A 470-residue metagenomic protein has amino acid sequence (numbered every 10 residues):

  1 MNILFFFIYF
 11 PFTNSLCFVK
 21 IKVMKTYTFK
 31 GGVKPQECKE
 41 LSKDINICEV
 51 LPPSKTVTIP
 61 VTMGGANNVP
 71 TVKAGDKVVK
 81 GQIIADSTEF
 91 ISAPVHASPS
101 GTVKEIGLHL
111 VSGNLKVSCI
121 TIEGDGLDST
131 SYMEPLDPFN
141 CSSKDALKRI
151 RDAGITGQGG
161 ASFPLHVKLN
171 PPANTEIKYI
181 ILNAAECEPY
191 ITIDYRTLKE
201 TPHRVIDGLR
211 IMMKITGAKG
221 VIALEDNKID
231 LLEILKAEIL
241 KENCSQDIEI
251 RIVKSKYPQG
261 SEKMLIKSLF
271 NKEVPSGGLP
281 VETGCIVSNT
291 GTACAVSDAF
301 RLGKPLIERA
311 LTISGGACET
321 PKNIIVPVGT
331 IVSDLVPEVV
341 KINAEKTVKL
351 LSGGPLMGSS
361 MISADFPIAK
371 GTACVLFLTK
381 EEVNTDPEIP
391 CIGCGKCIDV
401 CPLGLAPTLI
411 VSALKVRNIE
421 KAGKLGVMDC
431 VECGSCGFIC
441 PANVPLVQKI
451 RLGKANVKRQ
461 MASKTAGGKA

Functional and structural regions predicted by a protein language model:
I8-K20: Short, positively charged and aromatic/hydrophobic N-terminal segments
I21-T71: N-terminal, Lys/Arg-enriched amphipathic/low-complexity engagement segments that precede the first folded domain
N68-K77, G81: Short histidine-centered loop motifs in beta-beta connectors
S87, I150-F163, A173-V205, I215 (+2 more regions): Conserved mixed alpha/beta catalytic, RNA-binding, or beta-rich assembly cores of soluble enzyme, regulatory
G101-V103: Conserved hydrophobic positions within beta-strands
E105, L110-F163, P172-N174, I229 (+1 more regions): Acidic low-complexity segments
A185, K219, A223-V332, E338-A344 (+1 more regions): Hydrophobic alpha-helical positions that pack around
A373-E388, I398, P402-A470: Ferredoxin-type iron-sulfur electron-transfer modules in oxidoreductases and energy-metabolism complexes
